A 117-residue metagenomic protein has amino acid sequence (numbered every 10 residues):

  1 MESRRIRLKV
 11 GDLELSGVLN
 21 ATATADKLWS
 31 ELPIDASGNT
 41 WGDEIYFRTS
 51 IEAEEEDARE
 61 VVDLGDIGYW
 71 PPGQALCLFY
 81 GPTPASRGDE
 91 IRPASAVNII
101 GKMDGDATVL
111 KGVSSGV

Functional and structural regions predicted by a protein language model:
M1-D35: Long, hydrophobic N-terminal alpha-helical segment
N20-T24, E31-V117: Glycine-rich active-site loops that engage anionic ligands at enzyme catalytic sites
